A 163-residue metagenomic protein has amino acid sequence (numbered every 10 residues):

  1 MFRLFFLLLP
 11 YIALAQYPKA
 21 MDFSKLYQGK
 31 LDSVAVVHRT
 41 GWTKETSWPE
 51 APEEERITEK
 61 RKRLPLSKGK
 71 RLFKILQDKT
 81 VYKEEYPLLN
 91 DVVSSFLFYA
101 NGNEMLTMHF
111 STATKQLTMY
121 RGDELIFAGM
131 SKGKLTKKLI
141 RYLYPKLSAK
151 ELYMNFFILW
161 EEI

Functional and structural regions predicted by a protein language model:
M1-M21: Bacterial Sec-dependent N-terminal signal peptides
Q16-I163: Function-determining sites in protein domains
